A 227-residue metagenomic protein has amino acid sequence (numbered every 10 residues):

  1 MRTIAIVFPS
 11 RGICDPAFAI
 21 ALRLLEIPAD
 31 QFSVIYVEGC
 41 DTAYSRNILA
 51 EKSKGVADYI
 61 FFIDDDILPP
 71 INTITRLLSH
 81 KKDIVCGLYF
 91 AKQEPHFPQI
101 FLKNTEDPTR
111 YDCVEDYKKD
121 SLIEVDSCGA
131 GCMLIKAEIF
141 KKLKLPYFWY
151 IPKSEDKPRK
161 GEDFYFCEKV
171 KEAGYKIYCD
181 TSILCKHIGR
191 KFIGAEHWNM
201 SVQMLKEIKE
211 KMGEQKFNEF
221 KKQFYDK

Functional and structural regions predicted by a protein language model:
M1-Y44: N-proximal low-complexity "stem/linker" segments adjacent to membrane-targeting elements
P28, K54, L78, K171: Anion (oxyanion) recognition and catalysis
Y36-E38, L88, T181: Residue-level recognition of beta-strand->loop/alpha-helix junctions
N47-Y59: Active-site nucleotide-sugar/metal-binding loop of Leloir-type enzymes
A50, P70-I151: Conserved catalytic core of nucleotide-sugar-dependent glycosyltransferases
V56-L68: Short beta-strand-to-loop acidic/aromatic patch adjacent to the donor-nucleotide binding site
A57-D58, K82, Y175: Short, high-confidence coil segments that cap the C-terminus of an alpha-helix and link into the following beta-strand
K142-K227: C-terminal catalytic/acceptor-binding lobe
